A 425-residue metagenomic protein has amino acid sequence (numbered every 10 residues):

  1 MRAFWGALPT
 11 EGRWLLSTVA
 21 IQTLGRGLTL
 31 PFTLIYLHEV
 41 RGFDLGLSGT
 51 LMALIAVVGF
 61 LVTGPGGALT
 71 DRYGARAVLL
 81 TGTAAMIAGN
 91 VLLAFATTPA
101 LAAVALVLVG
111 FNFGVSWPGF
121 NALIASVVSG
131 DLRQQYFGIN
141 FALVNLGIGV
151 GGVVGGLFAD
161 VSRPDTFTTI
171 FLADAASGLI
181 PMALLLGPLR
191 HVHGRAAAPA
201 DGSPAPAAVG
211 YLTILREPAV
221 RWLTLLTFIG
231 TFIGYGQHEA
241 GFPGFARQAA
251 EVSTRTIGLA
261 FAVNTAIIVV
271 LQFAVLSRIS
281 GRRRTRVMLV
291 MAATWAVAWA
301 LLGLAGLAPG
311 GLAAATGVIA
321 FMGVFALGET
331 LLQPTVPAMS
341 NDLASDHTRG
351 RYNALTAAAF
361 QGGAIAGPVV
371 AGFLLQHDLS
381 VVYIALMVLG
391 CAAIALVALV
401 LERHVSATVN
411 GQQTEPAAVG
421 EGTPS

Functional and structural regions predicted by a protein language model:
M1-E11, R190-I229, E415-P424: Juxtamembrane intracellular "pre-TM" segments in multi-pass secondary transporters
G6-A56, V220-A262: Helix-loop boundary and gating motifs at the non-cytosolic
A56-G64, G149, T265-F273, A364-I365: Residue-level signature of mid-helix packing/kink "hotspots" within the transmembrane helices of 12-pass Major
V62-G74, A159, V270-T285, L375: Helix-to-loop junctions at the C-terminal end of transmembrane segments in multipass secondary transporters
A77-L92, R286-L301: Structural signature of the two symmetry-related core transmembrane helices
A105-L146: Cytoplasmic helix-loop-helix junction between adjacent transmembrane helices in 12-TM secondary transporters
G156, A176-A197, L396-E402: C-terminal membrane-cytosol helix-exit motif in multi-pass small-molecule transporters
D160-A176, F373-A392: A membrane-interface helix-boundary motif in multi-pass transporters
